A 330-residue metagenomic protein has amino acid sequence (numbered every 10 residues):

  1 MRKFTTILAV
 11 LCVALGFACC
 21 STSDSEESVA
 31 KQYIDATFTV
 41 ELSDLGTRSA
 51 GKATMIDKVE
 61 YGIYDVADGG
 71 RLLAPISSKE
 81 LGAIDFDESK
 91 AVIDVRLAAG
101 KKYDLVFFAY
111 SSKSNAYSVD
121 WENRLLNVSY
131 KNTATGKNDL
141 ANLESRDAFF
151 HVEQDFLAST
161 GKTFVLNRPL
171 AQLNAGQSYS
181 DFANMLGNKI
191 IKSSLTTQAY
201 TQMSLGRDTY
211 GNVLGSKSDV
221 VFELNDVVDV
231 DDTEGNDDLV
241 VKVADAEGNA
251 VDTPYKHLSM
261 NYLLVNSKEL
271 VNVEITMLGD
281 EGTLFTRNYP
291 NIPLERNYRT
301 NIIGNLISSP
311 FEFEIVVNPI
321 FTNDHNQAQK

Functional and structural regions predicted by a protein language model:
M1-K31: Bacterial Sec-dependent N-terminal signal peptides
C20-K330: Extracytoplasmic cysteine-anchoring/structural motifs
